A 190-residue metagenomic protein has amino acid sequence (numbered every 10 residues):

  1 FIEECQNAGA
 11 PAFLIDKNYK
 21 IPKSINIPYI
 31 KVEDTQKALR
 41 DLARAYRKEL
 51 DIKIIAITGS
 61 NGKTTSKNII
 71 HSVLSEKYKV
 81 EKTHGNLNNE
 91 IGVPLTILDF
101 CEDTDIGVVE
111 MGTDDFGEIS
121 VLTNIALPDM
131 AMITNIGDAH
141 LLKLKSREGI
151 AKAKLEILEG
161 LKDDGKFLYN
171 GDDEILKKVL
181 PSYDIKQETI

Functional and structural regions predicted by a protein language model:
F1-D41: N-terminal leader/targeting and accessory segments in enzymes
A10-D16, K166-N170, K186-I190: Short, hydrophobic beta-strand segments that form beta-sheet elements in well-ordered domains
K31, Q36-G171, I175-Y183: Phosphate-binding loop of NTP-binding sites
